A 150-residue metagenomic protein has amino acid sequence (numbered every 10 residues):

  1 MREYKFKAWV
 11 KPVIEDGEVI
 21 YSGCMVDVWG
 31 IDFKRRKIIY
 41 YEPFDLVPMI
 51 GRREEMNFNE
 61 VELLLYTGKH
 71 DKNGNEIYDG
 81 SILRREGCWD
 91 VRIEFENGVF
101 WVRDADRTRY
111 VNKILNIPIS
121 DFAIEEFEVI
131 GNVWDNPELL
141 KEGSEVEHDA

Functional and structural regions predicted by a protein language model:
M1-A150: Secondary-structure transition motif
